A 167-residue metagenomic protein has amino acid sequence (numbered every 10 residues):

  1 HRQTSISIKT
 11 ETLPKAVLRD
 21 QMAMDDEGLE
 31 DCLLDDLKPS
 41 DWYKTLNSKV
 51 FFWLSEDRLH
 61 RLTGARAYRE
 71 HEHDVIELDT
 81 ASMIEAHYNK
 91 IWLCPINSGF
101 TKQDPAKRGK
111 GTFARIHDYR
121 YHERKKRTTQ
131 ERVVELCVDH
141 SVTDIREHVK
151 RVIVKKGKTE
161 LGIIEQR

Functional and structural regions predicted by a protein language model:
R2-V50, L54-R167: Conserved NAD+-utilizing ADP-ribose enzyme module
